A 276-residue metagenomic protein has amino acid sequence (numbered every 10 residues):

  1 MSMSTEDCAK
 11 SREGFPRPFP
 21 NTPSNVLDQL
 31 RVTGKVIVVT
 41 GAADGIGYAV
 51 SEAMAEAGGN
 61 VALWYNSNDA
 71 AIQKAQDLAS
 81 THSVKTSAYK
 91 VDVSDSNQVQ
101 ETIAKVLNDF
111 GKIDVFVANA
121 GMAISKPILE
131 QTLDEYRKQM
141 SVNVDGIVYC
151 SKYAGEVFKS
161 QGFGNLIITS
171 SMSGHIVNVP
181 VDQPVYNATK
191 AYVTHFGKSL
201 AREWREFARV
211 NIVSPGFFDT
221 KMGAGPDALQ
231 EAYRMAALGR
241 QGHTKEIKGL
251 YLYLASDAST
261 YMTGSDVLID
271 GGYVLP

Functional and structural regions predicted by a protein language model:
S2-Q29, I176, L252, T263-P276: Short C-terminal tail/terminal secondary-structure segment of NAD(P)H-dependent dehydrogenase/reductase domains
V36, A43-D44: Conserved glycine-rich cofactor-binding loop
G59-Q73: Conserved glycine-rich Rossmann-like NAD(P)H-binding loop of the short-chain dehydrogenase/reductase
P127-I128, T132-R137, D182, A232: Substrate-binding pocket helix/loop in short-chain dehydrogenase/reductase
V148, F163, H243-L275: C-terminal substrate-recognition "lid" of short-chain dehydrogenase/reductases
I167-Y192, G197-K198, R202-R205, F217: Catalytic loop of short-chain dehydrogenase/reductase
R205-R209, M262-G264: Short, small/polar-rich loop/turn modules that mediate ligand/substrate recognition or access, typified
